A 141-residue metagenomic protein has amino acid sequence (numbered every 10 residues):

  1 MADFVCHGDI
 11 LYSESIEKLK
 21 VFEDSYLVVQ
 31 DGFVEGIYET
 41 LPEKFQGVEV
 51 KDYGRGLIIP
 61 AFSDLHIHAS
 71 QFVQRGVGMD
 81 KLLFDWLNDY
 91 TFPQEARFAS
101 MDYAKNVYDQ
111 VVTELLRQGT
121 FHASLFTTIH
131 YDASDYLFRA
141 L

Functional and structural regions predicted by a protein language model:
M1-F45: N-terminal metal-binding scaffold of metallo-dependent hydrolase/deaminase domains
A2-G8, K44-W86, D109, T113-R117: Replace "His-x-His-based motif
D9, L27, G32, R55 (+3 more regions): Divalent metal-coordination and catalytic microenvironments
L11, H68, T128: Catalytic metal-binding/acid-base residues of hydrolase active sites
K20-F22, D31, E39-E43, V50-Y53 (+3 more regions): Domain-wide signal for the mature, well-folded portions of proteins, strongly enriched in nucleus-encoded organellar
E35-P42, H66-I67, K81-L82, F92-A96: Short C-terminal domain-edge/linker segments immediately following a structured domain
R75-F126, H130-L141: Alpha-helical scaffold segments that flank or form the walls of functional sites
